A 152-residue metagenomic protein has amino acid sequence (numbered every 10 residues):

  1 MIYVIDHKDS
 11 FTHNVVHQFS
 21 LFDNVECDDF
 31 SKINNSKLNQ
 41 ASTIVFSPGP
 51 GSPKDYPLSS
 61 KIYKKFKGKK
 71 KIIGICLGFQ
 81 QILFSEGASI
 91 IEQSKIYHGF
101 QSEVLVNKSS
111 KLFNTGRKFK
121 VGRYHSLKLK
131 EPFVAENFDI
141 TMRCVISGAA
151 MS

Functional and structural regions predicted by a protein language model:
I2-F19, F30: N-terminal beta1-alpha1 ligand-phosphate binding loop
F11, G51-S52, K130: Glycine-rich nucleotide phosphate-binding loop and flanking beta-alpha elements of Rossmann-like dinucleotide-binding
F22, Q40-A41, G68-K69, K118 (+1 more regions): Structured helix-beta-strand junction loops
N24-K32: A short beta-strand-loop structural module common to alpha/beta enzyme folds
I33-A41, F133: Short amphipathic alpha-helix with an adjacent loop that forms part of the alpha/beta core around
T43-S110, K120: Cysteine-nucleophile active-site neighborhood
S110-S152: Catalytic beta-strand/loop cores that center a nucleophilic Ser/Cys/Thr and support acyl-enzyme chemistry
